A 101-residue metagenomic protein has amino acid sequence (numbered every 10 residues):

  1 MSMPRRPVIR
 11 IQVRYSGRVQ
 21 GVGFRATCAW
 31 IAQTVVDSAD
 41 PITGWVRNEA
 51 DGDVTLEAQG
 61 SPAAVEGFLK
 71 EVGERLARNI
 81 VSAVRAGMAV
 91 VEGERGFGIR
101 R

Functional and structural regions predicted by a protein language model:
M1-R101: Intrinsically disordered, low-complexity, mixed-charge
